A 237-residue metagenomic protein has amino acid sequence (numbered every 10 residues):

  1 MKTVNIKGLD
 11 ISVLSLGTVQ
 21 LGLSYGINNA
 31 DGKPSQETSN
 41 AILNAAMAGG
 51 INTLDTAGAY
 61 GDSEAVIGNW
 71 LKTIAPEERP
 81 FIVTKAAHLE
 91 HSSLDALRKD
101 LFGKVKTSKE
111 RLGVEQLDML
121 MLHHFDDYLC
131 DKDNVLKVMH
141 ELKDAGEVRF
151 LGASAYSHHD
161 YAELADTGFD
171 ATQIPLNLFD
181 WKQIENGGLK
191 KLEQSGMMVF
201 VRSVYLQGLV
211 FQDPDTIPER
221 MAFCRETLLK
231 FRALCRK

Functional and structural regions predicted by a protein language model:
M1-P80: N-terminal binding-site loop/beta-alpha segment at the start of enzyme catalytic domains that lines or forms
T3, I11-S15, N52-T53, A59 (+5 more regions): Structural preference for beta-strand elements that scaffold enzyme active sites
G8-D10, A48, G68-F81, K106-E115 (+3 more regions): Acidic (Asp/Glu)-rich catalytic clusters
L23-N28, L89-L94, V210-Q212: A short acidic, helix-capping loop that chelates divalent metal ions and anchors anionic groups
A30-A46, L94-G113, A155-E163: Short, acidic/polar
A57-A65, L89-D95, D127-C130, L178-I184: Acidic-and-aromatic substrate-binding clefts and catalytic sites of carbohydrate-active enzymes
K109-Y128: Active-site groove signature of glycoside hydrolases
F125-K237: Beta/alpha (TIM)-barrel catalytic core signal, keyed to glycine-rich beta->alpha loops juxtaposed to Asp/Glu that bind
